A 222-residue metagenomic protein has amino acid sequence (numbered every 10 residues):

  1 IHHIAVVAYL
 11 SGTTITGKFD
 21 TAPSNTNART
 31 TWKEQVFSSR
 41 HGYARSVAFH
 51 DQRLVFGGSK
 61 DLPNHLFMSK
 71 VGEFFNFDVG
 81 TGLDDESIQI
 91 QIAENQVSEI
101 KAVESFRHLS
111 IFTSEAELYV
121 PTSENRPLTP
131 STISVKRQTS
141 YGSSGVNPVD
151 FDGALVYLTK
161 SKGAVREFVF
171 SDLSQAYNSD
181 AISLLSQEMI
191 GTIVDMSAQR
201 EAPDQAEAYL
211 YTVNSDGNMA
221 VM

Functional and structural regions predicted by a protein language model:
I1, Q205-L210: Short coil-to-beta transition motif at edge beta-strands of beta-rich domains
I1-T13: Ser/Thr/Gly-rich low-complexity blocks that favor extended beta-strand/coil architectures
G12-T31: Short solvent-exposed strand/turn elements
T26-A206, M222: Beta-propeller and closely related beta-pinwheel folds
V213: RNase H-like, metal-dependent nuclease domains and their acidic two-metal-ion catalytic environment used
